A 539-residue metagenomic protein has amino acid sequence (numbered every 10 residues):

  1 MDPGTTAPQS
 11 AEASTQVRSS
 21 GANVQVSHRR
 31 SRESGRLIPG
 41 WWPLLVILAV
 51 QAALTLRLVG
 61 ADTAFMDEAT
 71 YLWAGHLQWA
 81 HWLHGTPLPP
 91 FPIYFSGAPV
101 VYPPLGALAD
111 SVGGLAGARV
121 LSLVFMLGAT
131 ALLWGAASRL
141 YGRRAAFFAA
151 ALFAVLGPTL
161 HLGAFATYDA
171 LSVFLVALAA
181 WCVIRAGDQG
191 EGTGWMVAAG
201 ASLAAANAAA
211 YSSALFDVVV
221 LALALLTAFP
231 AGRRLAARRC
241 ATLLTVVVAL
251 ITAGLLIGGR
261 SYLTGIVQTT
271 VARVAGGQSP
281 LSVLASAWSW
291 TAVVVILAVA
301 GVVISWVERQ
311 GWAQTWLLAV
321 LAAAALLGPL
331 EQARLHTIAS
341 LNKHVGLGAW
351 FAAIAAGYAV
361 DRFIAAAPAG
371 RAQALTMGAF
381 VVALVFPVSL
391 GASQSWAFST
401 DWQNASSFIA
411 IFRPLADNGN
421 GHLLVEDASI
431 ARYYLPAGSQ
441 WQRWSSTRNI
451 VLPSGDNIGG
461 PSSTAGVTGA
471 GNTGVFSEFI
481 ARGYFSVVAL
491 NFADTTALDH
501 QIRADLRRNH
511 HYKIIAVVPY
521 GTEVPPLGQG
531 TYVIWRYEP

Functional and structural regions predicted by a protein language model:
M1-L54, S138, T242-T245: Start-transfer (signal-anchor) and selected internal transmembrane alpha helices of multi-pass inner/ER membrane
H28, R32, L140, R144 (+2 more regions): Membrane-interface transmembrane helices that cradle and orient dolichyl/undecaprenyl
E33-I38, S138-R139, R144, Q189-T193 (+4 more regions): Membrane-interface helix-loop-helix junctions at transmembrane boundaries of multi-pass membrane enzymes, predominantly
L58-M66, W82-P103, V112, N457 (+1 more regions): Membrane-proximal lumenal/periplasmic loop motifs of glycosylation machinery
F65, A164-L171: Short acidic/glycine- and proline-prone juxtamembrane loop motifs at membrane-interface regions of multi-pass membrane
A208, D217-Q310, G328, Q332-A339 (+1 more regions): Transmembrane-lumen/periplasm boundary regions of multi-pass, lipid-linked membrane glycan transferases
S213-A214, P329-L330, R334, A359-I364 (+3 more regions): Transmembrane alpha-helical segments
F398-W402, F412-N457, Y484-A497: Short periplasmic/luminal acceptor-recognition loop of GT-C membrane glycosyltransferases, typified by
